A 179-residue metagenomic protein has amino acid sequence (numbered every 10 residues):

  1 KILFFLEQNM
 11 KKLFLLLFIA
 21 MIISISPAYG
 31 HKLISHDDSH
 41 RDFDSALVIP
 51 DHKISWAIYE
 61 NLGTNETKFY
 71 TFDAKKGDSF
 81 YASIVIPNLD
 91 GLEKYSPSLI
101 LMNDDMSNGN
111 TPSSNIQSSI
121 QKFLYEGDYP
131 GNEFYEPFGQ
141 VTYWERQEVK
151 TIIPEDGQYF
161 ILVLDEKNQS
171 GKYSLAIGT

Functional and structural regions predicted by a protein language model:
K1, E7-L13: Positively charged n-region of N-terminal signal peptides that target proteins for export
L16-S24: Bacterial N-terminal signal peptides
S26-G30: Sec/Tat signal peptide C-region and signal peptidase I cleavage site
H31-L47, Y70, G91, S96-N108 (+1 more regions): C-terminal edge strands of extracellular/lumenal beta-sandwich accessory domains
V48-A74, S79, I84-N88, S98-I100 (+1 more regions): Non-catalytic, beta-strand-enriched accessory regions in extracellular/secretory proteins and membrane protein
A74-S119, F123: Mid-chain, structured segments of secreted extracytoplasmic proteins
S118-I152: Extended, solvent-exposed segments with strong compositional bias
